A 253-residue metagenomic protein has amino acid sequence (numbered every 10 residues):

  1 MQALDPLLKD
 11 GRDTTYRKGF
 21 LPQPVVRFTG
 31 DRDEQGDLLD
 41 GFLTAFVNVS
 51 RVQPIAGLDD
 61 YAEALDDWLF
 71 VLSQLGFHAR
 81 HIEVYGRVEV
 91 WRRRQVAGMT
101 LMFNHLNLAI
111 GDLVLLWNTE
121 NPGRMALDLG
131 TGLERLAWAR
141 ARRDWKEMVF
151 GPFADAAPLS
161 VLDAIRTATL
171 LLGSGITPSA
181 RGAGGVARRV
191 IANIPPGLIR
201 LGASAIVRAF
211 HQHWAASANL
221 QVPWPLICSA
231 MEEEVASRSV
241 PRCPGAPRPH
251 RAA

Functional and structural regions predicted by a protein language model:
M1-R188, L198-F210, W214, P225 (+1 more regions): Structured aminoacyl-transfer and RNA-binding surfaces used for tRNA recognition/handling in the translation apparatus
P195: Alpha-helical interaction elements
W214-L220: Amphipathic heptad-repeat alpha-helical coiled-coil/stalk segments that mediate oligomerization, filament/stalk
Q221-R238: Long, non-coiled-coil amphipathic alpha-helical linker/lever segments that couple catalytic cores to other domains
